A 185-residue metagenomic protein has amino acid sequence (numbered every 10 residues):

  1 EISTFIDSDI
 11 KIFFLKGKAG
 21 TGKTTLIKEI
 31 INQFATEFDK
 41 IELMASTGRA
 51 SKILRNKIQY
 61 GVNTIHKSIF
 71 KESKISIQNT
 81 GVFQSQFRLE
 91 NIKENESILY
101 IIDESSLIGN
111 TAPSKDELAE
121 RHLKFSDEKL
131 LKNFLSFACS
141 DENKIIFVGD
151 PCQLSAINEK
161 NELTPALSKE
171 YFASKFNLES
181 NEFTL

Functional and structural regions predicted by a protein language model:
E1-L185: Conserved ATP-binding/catalytic motifs of P-loop helicase motor domains
